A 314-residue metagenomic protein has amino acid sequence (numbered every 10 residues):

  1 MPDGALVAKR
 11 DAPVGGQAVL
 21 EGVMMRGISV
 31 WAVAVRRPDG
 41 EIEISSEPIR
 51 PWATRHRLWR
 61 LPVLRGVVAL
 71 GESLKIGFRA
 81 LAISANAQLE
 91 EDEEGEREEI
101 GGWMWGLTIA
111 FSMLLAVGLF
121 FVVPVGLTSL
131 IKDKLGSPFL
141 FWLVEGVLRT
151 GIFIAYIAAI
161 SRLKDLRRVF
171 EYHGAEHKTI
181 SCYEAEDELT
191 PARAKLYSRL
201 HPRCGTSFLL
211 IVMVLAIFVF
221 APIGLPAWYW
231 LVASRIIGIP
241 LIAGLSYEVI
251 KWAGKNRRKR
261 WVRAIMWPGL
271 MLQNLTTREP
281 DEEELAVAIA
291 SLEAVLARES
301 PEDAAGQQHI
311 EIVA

Functional and structural regions predicted by a protein language model:
M1-D92, R162: Divalent-cation
P2-M25, V33, D39, F139 (+4 more regions): Polar-ligand-bearing catalytic/cofactor-coordination segments of membrane-embedded or membrane-tethered inner-membrane
I49-R50, T54-R57, L70, L74-E93 (+6 more regions): Multi-pass alpha-helical transmembrane bundle typical of ion/small-solute transporters and intramembrane aspartyl
G77, S84, F120, P124 (+9 more regions): Alpha-helical transmembrane segments of polytopic integral membrane proteins, especially the permease/helical cores
I83-A87, M113-S137, V212-I236, P240-A243 (+1 more regions): Juxtamembrane "helix exit" motif at the C-terminal ends of alpha-helical transmembrane segments in multi-pass membrane
A85-A87, E91-L163: Hydrophobic alpha-helical segments characteristic of transmembrane helices in integral membrane transporters
E91-R97, L127-V144, I223-A233, W252-M266: Membrane interface segments of multi-pass transport proteins and intramembrane proteases
G101-G118, Y197-I223: Transmembrane alpha-helical segments and their cytosolic interface motifs in multi-pass membrane proteins
